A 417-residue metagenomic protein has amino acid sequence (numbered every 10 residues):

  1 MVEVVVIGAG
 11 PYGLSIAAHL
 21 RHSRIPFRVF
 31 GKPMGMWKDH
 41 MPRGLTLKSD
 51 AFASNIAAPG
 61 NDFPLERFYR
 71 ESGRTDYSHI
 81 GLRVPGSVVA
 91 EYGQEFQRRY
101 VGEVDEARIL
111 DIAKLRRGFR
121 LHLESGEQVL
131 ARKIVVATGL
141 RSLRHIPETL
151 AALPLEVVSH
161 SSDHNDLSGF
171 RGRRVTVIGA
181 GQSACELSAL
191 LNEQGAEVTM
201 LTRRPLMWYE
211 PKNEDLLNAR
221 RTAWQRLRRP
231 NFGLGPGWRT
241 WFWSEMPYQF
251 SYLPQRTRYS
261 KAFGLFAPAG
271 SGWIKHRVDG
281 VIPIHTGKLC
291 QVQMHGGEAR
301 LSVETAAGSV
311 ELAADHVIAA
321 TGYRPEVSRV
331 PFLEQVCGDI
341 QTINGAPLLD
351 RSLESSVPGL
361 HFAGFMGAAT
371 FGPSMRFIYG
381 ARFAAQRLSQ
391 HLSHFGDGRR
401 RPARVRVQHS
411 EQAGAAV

Functional and structural regions predicted by a protein language model:
M1-P33, S78-V417: Flavin (primarily FAD) cofactor-binding/catalytic cores of flavoenzymes
S23, G31, W37-A51, S87: Core Rossmann-like FAD-binding/catalytic domain of the broad FAD-dependent monooxygenase superfamily
M41-T75, N231-S251: Flavin (FAD/FMN) cofactor-binding and adjacent substrate-gating region of FAD-dependent oxidoreductase domains
